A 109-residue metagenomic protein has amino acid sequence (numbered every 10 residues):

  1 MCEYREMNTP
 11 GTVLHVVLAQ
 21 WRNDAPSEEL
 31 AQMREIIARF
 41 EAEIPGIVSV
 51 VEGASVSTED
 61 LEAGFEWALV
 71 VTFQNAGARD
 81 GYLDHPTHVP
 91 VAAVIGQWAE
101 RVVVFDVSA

Functional and structural regions predicted by a protein language model:
M1-E66, Q74-D84, S108-A109: Short S/T/G/P-rich N-terminal loop/turn motif that feeds into the first structured element of a domain
V48-S49, R101-V103: Conserved beta-strand segments of alpha/beta enzyme cores
T72-V102: C-terminal structural segments of small proteins and small subunits
